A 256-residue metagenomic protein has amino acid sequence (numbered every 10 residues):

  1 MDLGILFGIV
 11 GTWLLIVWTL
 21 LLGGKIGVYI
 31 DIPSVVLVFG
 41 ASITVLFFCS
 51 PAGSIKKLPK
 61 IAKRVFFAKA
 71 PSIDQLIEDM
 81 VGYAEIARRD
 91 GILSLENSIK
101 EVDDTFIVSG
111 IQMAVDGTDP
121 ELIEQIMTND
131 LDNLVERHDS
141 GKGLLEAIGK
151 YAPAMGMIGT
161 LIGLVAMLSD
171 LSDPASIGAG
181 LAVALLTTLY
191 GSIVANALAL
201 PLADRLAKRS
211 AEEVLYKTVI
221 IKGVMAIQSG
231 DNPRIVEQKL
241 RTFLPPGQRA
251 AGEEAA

Functional and structural regions predicted by a protein language model:
M1-F7: Membrane-entry signal-anchor segments at the cytosolic-membrane interface, especially the N-terminal signal anchor
G4, L15-G141, E213-A256: Large intracellular
F7-V10, L14-I26, D130-R209: Helix-termination/interfacial motifs at the ends of transmembrane alpha-helices
